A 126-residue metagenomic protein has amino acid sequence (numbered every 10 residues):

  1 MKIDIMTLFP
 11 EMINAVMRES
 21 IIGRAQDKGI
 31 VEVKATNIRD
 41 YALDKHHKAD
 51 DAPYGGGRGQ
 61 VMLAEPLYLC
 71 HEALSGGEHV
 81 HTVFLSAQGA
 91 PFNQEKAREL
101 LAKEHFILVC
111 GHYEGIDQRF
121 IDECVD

Functional and structural regions predicted by a protein language model:
M1-L74: N-terminal nucleotide/polyanion-binding subdomain common to many enzyme families
D4-M6, K34-T36, H81-V83, F106-I107 (+1 more regions): Hydrophobic/aromatic beta-strand patches that form the interior of the parallel beta-sheet core in alpha/beta enzyme
V16-S20, E95, R119: Generic recognition of short, well-ordered alpha-helical segments
S20-R24, R98-A102, E123-C124: Short, solvent-exposed amphipathic alpha-helical segments in soluble enzyme and RNA/protein-processing domains
V61-H112, D117-Q118: S-adenosyl-L-methionine/SAH cofactor-binding core of RNA-modifying enzymes
I116, F120-D126: Structured adenosyl-cofactor binding patch, chiefly the S-adenosyl-L-methionine
